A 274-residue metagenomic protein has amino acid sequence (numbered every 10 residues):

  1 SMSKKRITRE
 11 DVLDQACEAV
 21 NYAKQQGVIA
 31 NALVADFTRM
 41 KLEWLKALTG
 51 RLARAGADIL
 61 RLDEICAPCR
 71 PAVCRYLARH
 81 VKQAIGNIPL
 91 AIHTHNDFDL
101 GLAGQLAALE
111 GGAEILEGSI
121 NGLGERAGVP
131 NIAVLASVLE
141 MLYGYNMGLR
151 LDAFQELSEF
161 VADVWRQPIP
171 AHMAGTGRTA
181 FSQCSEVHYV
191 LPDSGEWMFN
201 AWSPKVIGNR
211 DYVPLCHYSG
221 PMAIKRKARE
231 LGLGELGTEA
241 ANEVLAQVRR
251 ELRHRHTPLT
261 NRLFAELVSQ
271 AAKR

Functional and structural regions predicted by a protein language model:
S1-L90, L106-A113: Alpha/beta enzyme core
M2, N87, E114, E140 (+3 more regions): Generic signal for short, ordered secondary-structure residues within or immediately flanking folded domains
R6-L13, C17, L42, K46 (+9 more regions): Electropositive phosphate-/nucleotide-binding environments in soluble metabolic enzymes
V20-G27, V34, A53-L60, A78-G86 (+6 more regions): Structural signal for hydrophobic packing residues in well-ordered secondary-structure cores of soluble enzyme domains
F37-T38, C66, D97, G122-L123 (+1 more regions): Conserved beta-strand edge residues that scaffold enzyme active sites
C69, V73-N200: Catalytic alpha/beta core domains of metabolic enzymes, predominantly
G144-R274: A mid-to-C-terminal "edge-of-domain" accessory segment
